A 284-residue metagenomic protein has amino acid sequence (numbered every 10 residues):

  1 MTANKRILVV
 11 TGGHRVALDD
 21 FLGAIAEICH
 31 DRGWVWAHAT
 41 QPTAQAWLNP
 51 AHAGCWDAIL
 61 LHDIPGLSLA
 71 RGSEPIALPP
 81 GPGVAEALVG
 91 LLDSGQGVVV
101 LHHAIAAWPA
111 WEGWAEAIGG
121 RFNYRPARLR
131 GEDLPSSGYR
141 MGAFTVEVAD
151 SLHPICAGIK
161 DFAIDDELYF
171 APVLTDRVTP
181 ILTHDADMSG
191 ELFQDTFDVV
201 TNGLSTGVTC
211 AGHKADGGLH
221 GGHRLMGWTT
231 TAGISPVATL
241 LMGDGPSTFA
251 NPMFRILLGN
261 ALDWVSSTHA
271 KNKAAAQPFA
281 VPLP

Functional and structural regions predicted by a protein language model:
T2-K5, F21, D31, V200-P284: Extracellular ligand-binding/catalytic regions of CAZymes and related secreted enzymes and adhesion modules
R6-V9, L18-V100, A104-W108: Helical hinge/lid and interdomain linker segments adjacent to catalytic or ligand-binding clefts that mediate domain
L8, V99, T179-I181, A238-L240: Hydrophobic/aromatic beta-strand patches that form the interior of the parallel beta-sheet core in alpha/beta enzyme
G13, A104, G243: Residue-level signal for short, function-critical loop segments
H14-R15, S247: Short strand->helix junction
G33-A37, T179, P236: Conserved beta-strand segments of alpha/beta enzyme cores
G66-G158: A glycine-rich, often tryptophan-bearing local segment used as a flexible ligand/cofactor-contacting loop or short
G120, A127, E132-G233: Catalytic beta-strand/loop cores that center a nucleophilic Ser/Cys/Thr and support acyl-enzyme chemistry
